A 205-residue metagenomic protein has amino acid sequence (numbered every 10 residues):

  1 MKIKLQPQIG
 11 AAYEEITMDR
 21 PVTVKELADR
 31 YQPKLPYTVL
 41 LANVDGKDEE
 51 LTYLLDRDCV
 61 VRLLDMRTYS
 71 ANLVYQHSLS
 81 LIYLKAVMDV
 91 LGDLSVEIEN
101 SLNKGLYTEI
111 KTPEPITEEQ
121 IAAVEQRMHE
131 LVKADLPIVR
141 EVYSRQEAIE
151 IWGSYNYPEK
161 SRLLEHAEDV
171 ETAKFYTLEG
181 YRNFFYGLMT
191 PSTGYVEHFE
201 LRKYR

Functional and structural regions predicted by a protein language model:
M1-S80, L84-A86, L91-L102, P113 (+1 more regions): Ubiquitin-like/PB1-type beta-grasp interaction modules and other compact soluble beta-rich domains
Y53-N72, A86, S95-R205: Auxiliary tRNA-acceptor-end handling modules of aminoacyl-tRNA synthetases
